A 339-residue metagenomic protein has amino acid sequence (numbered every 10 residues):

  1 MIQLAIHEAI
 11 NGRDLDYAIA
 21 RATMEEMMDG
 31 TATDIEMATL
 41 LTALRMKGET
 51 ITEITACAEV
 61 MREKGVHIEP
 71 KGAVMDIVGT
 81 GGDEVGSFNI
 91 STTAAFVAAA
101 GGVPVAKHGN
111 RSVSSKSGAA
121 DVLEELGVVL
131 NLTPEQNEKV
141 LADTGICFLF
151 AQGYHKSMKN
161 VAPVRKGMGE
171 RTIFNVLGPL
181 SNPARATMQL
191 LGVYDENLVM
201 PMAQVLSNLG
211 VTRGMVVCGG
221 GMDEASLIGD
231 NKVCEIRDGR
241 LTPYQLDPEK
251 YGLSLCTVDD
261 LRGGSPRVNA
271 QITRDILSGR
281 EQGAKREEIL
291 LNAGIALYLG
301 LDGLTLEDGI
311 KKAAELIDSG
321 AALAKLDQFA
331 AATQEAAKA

Functional and structural regions predicted by a protein language model:
M1, A9-T55, R62-P70, E288-I289: N-terminal glycine-rich anion-binding loops that anchor highly charged ligand groups
M1-R13, I77-V85: N-terminal basic/disordered segments at the start of proteins
E8, E63-V66, S87, G102 (+2 more regions): Glycine-rich anion-binding loops and their surrounding alpha/beta cores
I10, L41-R45, D76-G81, A296: Short glycine-rich or small-residue beta-strand-to-loop segments that form or flank ligand, phosphate, metal/Fe-S
D16, T33-D34, T50, S91 (+4 more regions): Helix N-cap / loop-to-helix initiation motif
T39, T93-V97, E288, N292-I295: Short amphipathic alpha-helical face segments that pack within enzyme cores and frequently flank/anchor catalytic
L41, F88-T144: A glycine-rich phosphate/pyrophosphate-binding beta-strand-loop-alpha-helix module
G48-V113: Active-site cofactor/substrate anionic-group-binding motifs, chiefly glycine- and Lys/Arg-rich phosphate-binding loops
